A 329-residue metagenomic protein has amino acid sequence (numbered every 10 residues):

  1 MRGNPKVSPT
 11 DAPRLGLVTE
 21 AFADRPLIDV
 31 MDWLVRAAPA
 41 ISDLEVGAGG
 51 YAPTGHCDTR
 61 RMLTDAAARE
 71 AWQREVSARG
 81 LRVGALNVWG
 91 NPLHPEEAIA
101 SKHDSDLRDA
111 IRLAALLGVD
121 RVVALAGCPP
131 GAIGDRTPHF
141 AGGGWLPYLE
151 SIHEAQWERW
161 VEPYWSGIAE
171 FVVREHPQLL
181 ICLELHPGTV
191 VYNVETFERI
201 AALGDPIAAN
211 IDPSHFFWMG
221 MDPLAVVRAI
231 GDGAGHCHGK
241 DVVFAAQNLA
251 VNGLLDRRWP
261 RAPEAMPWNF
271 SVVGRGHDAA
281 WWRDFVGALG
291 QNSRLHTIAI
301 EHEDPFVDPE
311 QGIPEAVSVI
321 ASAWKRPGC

Functional and structural regions predicted by a protein language model:
P5-T10, M31-A40, M62-G84, D109-G118 (+4 more regions): Acidic (Asp/Glu)-rich catalytic clusters
V7-P26: Boundary/entry segment of secreted carbohydrate-active catalytic domains
P13-T19, S42-V46, V83-V88, V122-A124 (+4 more regions): Hydrophobic faces of well-ordered beta-strands that scaffold small-molecule active sites in alpha/beta enzyme cores
V18-F22, G47-Y51, V88-N91, G127-P129 (+4 more regions): Active-site beta-loop-alpha junctions enriched in small/polar residues
V30-M31, T54-T64, V190, V194-E198 (+2 more regions): Gly/Pro-rich active-site loop or hairpin
E45-A71, P129-I133: Glycine-rich, proline-tolerant flexible connector loops at the mouths of alpha/beta enzymes
A78, L93-A208, E310: Active-site acidic/histidine proton-transfer and metal-coordination neighborhood in alpha/beta enzyme cores
P309-G328: C-terminal helical cap(s) of enzyme catalytic domains, especially alpha/beta-barrels
